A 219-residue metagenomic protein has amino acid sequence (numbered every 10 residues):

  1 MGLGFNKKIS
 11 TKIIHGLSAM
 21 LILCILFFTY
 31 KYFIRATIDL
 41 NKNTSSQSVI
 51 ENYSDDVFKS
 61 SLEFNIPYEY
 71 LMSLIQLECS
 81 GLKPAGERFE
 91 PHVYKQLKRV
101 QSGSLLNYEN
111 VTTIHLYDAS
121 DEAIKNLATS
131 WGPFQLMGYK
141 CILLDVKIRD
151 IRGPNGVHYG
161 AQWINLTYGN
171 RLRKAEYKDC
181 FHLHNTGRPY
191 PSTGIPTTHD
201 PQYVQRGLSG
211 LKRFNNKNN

Functional and structural regions predicted by a protein language model:
M1-T11: N-terminal Lys/Arg-rich, disordered targeting/topogenic segments
N6-K8, M20, N107, L211: Intrinsically disordered, low-complexity, compositionally biased regions/tails
I14-K31: Hydrophobic membrane-insertion alpha-helices, especially the h-region of bacterial N-terminal signal peptides
Y32-N219: Catalytic glycan-binding domains that act on GlcNAc-containing polysaccharides
